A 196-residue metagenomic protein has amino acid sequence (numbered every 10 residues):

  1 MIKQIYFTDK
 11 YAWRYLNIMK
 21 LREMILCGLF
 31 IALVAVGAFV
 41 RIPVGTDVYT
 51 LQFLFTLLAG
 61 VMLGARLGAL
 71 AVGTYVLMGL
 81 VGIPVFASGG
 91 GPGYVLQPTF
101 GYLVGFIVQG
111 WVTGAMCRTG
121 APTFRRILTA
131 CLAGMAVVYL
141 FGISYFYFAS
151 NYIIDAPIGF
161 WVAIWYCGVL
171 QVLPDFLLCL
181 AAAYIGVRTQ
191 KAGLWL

Functional and structural regions predicted by a protein language model:
F7-A71, V81: Hydrophobic transmembrane alpha-helices
M19-F30, Q52-T56, G68, P98 (+5 more regions): Residue-level signature of transmembrane alpha-helical entry/exit and packing/kink sites in multi-pass membrane
I25, L29, V36, G93-L140: Short helix-perturbing small/polar motifs within transmembrane alpha-helices
V34, A38, G60, G79 (+4 more regions): Structural signal for membrane-spanning alpha-helices in multi-pass inner-membrane proteins, emphasizing helix cores
G37-Y49, V76-Q109: Interfacial aromatic-anchored transmembrane helix boundaries in multi-pass membrane proteins
M62-R66, V112-G120, R188-A192: Structural signal for the C-terminal ends of transmembrane alpha-helices and the immediately following loop
L70-V81, T129-G134: Central hydrophobic cores of alpha-helical transmembrane segments in multi-pass integral membrane proteins
T123-L196: Membrane-embedded alpha-helical hairpins and interfacial helices in multi-pass inner-membrane proteins
